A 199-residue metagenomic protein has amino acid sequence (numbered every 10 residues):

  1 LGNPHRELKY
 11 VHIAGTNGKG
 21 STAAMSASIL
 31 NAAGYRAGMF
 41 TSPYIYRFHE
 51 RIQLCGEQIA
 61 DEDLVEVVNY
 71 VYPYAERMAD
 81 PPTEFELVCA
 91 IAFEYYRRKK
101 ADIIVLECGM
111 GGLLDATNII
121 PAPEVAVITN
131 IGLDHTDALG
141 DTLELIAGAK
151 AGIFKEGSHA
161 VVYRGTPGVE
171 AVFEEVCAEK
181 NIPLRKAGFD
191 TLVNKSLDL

Functional and structural regions predicted by a protein language model:
P4-R6, A32-P121, D137-L139, L145 (+1 more regions): ATP-dependent carboxylate-amine ligase catalytic core
R6-K9, S158: Pre-Walker A (Motif I) flank of P-loop NTPase domains
K9, I13, S21-G38: A conserved segment at the C-terminal end of the G1
H12, Q53, V127: Conserved beta-strand segments that form the floor/walls of ligand-binding pockets within enzyme and binding domains
S26, A92, A171-F173: Aromatic/hydrophobic pocket-lining residues that form π-stacking "cages" and hydrophobic walls in ligand
I29, Y95, E175-V176: Alpha-helical scaffold elements within enzyme catalytic domains, especially in hydrolases
A79, K100-E107, P123-L199: Acidic, Mg2+-coordinating active-site environments of NTP-dependent enzymes
